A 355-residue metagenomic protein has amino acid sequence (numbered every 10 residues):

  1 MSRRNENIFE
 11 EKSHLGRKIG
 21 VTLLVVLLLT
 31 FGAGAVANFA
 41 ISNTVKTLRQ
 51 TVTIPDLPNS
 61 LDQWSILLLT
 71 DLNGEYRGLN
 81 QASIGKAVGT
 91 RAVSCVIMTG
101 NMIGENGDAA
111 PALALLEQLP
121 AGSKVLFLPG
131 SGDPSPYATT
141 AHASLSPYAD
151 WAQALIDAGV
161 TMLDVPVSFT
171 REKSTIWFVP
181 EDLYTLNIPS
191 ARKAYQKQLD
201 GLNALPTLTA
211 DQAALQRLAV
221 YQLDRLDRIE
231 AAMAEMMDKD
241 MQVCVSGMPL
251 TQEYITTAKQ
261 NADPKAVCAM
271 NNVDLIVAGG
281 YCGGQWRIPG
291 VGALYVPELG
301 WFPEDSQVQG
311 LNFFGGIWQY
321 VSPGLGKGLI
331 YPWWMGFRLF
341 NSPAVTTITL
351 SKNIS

Functional and structural regions predicted by a protein language model:
M1-S60: N-terminal membrane-anchoring alpha-helices
R3-K12, G16, P323-S355: A short C-terminal boundary segment appended to hydrolase-like catalytic domains
V45-G78, D238-P249: Mobile, glycine- and charge-enriched loop segments and immediately flanking short secondary-structure elements within
W64-T161: Membrane-embedded segments
L68-T70, C95-N101, K124-S131, L163-V165 (+3 more regions): Active-site neighborhood of phospho(di)ester-bond hydrolases with catalytic His/Asp-centered motifs
G74-L79, G104-G107, S131-T139, D164-R171 (+5 more regions): Active-site environment of divalent metal-dependent phosphoester hydrolases
E117, L250-A344: Conserved beta-sheet core of the metallophosphoesterase superfamily
T140, L145, D157-A158, E172-S246 (+2 more regions): Binuclear metal-dependent hydrolase catalytic cores centered on His/Asp/Glu-rich metal-binding motifs
